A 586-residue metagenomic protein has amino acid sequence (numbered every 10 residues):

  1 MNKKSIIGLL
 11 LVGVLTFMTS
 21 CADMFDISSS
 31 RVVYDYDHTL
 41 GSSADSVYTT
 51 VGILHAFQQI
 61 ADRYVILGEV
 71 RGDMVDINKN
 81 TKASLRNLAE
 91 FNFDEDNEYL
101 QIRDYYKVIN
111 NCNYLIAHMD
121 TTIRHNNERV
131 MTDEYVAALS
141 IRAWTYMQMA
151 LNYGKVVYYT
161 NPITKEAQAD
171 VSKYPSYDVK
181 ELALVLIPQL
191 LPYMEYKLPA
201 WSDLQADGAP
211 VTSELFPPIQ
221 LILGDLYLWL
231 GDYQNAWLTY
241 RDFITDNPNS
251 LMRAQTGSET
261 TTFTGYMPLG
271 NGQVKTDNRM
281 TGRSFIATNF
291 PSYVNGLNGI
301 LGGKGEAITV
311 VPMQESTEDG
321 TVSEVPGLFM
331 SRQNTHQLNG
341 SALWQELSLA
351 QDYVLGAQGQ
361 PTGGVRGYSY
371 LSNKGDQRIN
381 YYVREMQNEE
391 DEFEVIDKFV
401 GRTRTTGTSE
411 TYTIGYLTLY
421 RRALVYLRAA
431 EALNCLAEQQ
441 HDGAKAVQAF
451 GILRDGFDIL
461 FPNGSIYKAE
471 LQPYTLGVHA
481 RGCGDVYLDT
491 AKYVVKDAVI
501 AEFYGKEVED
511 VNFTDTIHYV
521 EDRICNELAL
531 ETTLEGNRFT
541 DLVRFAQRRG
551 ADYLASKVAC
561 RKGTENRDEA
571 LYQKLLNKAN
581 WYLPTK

Functional and structural regions predicted by a protein language model:
M1-T19: Sec-dependent bacterial lipoprotein signal peptides
C21-E69, W237, L554, C560-K586: Membrane-proximal, proline-rich intrinsically disordered regions
V47-Y48, K82-G154, Y174-L184, L191-W201 (+5 more regions): Conserved, well-structured interaction surfaces
Q58, Q148, N152-K155, W229 (+3 more regions): Alpha-helix C-terminal capping/termination sites
V179-L182, Y196-D207, L251-G299, G359-V365 (+1 more regions): Surface-exposed intrinsically disordered loops and tails
N249-I459, E521, F545-K586: Elongated scaffold/linker segments in the mid-to-C-terminal portions of large proteins
